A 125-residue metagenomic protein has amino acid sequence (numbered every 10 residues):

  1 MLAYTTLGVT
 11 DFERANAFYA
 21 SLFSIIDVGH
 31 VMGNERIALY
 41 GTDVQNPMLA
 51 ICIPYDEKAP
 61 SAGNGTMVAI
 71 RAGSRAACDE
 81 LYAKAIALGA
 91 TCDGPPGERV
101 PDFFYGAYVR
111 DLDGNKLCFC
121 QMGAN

Functional and structural regions predicted by a protein language model:
M1, S61-N64, P101: Short glycine-enriched loop/turn motifs at secondary-structure junctions
M1-N16, V68, G123-N125: N-terminal beta-strand motif that seeds the catalytic metal site of vicinal oxygen chelate
L7-L49: Core segments of cupin and vicinal oxygen chelate
A15-Y19, A85, G114: Conserved active-site tyrosine of GNAT-family acetyltransferases
S21, I25, L81-G89, D93: Charge-dense, helix-prone N-terminal extensions
A38, T66, F103-A107: Short beta-strand micro-motifs in enzyme catalytic cores
G41-E80: Long, continuous compositionally biased terminal/linker segments
I86-N125: Vicinal oxygen chelate
